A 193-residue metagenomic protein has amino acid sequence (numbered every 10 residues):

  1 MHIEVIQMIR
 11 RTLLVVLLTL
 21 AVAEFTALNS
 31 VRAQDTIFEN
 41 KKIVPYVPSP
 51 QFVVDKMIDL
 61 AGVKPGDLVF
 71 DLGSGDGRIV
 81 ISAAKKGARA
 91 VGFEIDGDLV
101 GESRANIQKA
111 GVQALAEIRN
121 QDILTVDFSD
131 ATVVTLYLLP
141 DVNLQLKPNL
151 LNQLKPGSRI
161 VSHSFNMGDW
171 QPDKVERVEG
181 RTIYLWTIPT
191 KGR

Functional and structural regions predicted by a protein language model:
I9-T12, A27-D67: S-adenosyl-L-methionine
V15-A27: Bacterial N-terminal signal peptides
G66-G75: Conserved class I S-adenosyl-L-methionine
D76-A88: Conserved SAM-binding loop of SAM-dependent methyltransferases across substrates and taxa, primarily the Class I
R89-E94: Conserved SAM-binding motif I beta-strand of class I
D96-D130: S-adenosyl-L-methionine
F128-Q145: A short SAM/SAH-binding and catalytic strip from SAM-dependent methyltransferases
D141-R193: C-terminal substrate-binding/active-site "lid" region of AdoMet-derived donor-dependent transferases
